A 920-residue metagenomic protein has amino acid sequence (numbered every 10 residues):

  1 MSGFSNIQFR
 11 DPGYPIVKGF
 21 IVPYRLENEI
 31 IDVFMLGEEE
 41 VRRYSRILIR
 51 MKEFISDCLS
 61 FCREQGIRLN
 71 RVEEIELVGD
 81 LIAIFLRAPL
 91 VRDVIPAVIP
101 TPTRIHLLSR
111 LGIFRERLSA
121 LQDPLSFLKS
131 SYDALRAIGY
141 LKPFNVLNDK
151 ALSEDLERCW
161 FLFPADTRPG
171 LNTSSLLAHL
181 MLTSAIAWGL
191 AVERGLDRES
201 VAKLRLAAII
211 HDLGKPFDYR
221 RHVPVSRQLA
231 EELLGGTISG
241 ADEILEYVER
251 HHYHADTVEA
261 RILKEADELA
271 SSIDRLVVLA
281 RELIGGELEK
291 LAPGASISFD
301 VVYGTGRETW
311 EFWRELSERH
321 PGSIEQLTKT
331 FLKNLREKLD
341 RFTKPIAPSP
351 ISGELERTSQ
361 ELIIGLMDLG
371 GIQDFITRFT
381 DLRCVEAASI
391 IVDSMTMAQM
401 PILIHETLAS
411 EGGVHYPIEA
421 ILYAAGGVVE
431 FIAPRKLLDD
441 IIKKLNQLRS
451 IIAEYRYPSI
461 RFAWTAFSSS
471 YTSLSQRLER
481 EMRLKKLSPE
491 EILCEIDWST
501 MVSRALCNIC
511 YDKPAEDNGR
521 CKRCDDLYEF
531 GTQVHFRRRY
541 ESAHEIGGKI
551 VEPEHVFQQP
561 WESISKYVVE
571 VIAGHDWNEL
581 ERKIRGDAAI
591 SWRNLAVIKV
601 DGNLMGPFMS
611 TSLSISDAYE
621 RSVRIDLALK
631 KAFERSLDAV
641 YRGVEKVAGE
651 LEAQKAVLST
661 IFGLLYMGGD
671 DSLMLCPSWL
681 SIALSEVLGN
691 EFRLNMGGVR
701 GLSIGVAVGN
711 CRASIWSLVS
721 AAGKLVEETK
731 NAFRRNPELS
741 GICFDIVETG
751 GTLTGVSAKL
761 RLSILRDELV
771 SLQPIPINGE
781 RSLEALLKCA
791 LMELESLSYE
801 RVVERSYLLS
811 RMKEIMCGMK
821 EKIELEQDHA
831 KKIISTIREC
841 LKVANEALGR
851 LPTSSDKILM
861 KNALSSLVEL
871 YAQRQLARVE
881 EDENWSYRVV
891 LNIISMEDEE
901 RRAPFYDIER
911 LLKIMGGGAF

Functional and structural regions predicted by a protein language model:
M1-F920: Regulatory and interdomain segments flanking nucleotide-handling catalytic cores in signaling/defense enzymes
